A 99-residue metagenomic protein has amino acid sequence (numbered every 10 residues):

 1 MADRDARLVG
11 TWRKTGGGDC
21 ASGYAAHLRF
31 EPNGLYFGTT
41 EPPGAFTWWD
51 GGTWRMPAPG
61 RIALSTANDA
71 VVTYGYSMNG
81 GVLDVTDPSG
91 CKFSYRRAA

Functional and structural regions predicted by a protein language model:
M1-G51, R55-A99: Lipid interaction determinants
